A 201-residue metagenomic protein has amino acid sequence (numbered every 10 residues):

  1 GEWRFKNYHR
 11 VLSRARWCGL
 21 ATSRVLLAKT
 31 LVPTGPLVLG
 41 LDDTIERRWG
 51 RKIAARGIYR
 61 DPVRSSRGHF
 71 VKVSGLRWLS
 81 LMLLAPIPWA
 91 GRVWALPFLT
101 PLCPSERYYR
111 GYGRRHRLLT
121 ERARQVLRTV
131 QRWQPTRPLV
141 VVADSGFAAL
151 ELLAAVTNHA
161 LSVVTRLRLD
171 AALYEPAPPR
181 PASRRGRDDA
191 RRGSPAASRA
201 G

Functional and structural regions predicted by a protein language model:
G1-R10: Short, basic interhelical loop/turn and adjoining N-cap of the next helix at nucleic-acid- or acidic-partner-contacting
L12-L102: Active-site-proximal, Lys/Arg-enriched surface segment that forms a nucleic-acid-binding/basic interface patch
R107-G201: An internal, acidic/charged active-site-proximal segment that coordinates divalent cations and/or engages
